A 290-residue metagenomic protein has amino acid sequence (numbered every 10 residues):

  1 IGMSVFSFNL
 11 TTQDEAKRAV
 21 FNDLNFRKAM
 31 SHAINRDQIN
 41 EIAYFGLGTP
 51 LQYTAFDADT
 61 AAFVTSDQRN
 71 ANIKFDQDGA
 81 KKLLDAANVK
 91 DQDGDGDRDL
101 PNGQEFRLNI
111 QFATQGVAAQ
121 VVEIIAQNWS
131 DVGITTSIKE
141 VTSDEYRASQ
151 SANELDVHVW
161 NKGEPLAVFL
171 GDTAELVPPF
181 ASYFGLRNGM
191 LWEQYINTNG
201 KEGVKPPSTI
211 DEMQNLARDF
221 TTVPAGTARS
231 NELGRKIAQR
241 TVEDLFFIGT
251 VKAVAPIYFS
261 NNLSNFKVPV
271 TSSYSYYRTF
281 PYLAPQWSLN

Functional and structural regions predicted by a protein language model:
I1-R18, A58: Periplasmic solute-binding protein
I1-S4, S31-Q68, D78-K82, G116-Q127 (+1 more regions): Detector for C-terminal structural segments
L10-T12, F45-G46, F112-T114, E140-T142 (+1 more regions): A mature extracytoplasmic/lumenal domain signature
T12-E41: Extended ligand-binding regions for polar small-molecule ligands
D93-G96: Acidic, glycine-anchored loop motifs typical of Ca2+
E105-T114, T136-I138: Short, well-ordered beta-strand elements
I125-T135: Short alpha-helix C-terminal cap/hinge motif
I138-A148: Short helix-initiation/N-cap motifs at beta->coil->alpha
